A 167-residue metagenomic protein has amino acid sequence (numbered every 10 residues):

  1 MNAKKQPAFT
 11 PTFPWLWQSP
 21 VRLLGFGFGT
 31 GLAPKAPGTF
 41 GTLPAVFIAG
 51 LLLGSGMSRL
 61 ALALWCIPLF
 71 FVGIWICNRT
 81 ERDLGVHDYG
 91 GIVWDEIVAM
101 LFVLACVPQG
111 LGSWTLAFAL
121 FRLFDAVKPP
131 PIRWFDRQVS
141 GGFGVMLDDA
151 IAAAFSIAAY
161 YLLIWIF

Functional and structural regions predicted by a protein language model:
N2-L43, I74-V103, L123-A154: Interhelical loop and helix-boundary elements at the membrane-water interface of polytopic inner-membrane proteins
Q6, A117-F118: N-terminal start-of-chain detector that recognizes signal peptides and the immediate post-cleavage beginning
T12, L16-W17, V46-G91, V98-L116 (+1 more regions): Nucleotide and nucleotide-moiety/phosphate-recognizing core
P37, W65-C66, L120-F121: Alpha-helical transmembrane segments of multi-pass integral membrane proteins
